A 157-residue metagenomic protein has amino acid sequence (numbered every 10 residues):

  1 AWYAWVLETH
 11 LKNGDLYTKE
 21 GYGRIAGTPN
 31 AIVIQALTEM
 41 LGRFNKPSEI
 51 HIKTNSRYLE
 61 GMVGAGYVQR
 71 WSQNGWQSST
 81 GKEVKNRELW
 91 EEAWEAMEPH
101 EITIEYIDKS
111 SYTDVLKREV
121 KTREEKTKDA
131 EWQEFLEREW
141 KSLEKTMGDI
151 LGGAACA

Functional and structural regions predicted by a protein language model:
A1-T38, G42-K46, V120, A130 (+1 more regions): RNase H-like nuclease fold core
L41-E119: RNase H catalytic domain
